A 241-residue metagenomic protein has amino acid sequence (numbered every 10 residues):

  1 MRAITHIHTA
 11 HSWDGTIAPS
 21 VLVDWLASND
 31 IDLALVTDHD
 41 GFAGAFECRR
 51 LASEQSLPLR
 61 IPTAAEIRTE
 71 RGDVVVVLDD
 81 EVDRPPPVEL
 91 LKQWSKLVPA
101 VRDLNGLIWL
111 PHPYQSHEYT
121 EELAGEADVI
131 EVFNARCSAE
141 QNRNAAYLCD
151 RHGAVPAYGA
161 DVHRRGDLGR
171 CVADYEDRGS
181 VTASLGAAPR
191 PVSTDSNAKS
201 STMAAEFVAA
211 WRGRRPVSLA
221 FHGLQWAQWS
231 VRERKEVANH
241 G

Functional and structural regions predicted by a protein language model:
M1, D30-L33, L57-I61, L104-L107 (+2 more regions): Short, well-ordered coil/turn segments that N-cap beta-strands
M1-T5, T9-D24, A43-R49, Q55 (+2 more regions): Charged catalytic cores and adjacent phosphate/nucleic-acid-binding surfaces used for phosphate/nucleic-acid chemistry
D24-A43, L107: Divalent metal-dependent hydrolysis catalytic cores, especially in the metallo-beta-lactamase
V36-H39, L110, V132-A135: Conserved beta-strand positions
P62-T69: A short, structured active-site edge motif that brings together acidic residues
R71-L107: Binuclear metal-dependent hydrolase catalytic cores centered on His/Asp/Glu-rich metal-binding motifs
G106-Y114: Aromatic-lined carbohydrate-recognition surfaces of secreted/lumenal glycan-active proteins
